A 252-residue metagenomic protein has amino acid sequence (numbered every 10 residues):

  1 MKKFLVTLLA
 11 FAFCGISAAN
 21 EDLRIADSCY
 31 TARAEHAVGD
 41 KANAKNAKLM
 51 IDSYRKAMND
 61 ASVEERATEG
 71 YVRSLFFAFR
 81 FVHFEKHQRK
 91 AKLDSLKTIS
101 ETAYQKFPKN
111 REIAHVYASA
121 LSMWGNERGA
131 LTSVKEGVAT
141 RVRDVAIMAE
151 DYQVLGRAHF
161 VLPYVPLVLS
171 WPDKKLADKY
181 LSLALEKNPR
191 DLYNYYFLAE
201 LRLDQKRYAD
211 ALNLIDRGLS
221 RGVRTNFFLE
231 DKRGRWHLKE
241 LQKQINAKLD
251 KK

Functional and structural regions predicted by a protein language model:
F4-F13: Sec-dependent N-terminal signal peptides
S17-E21: Boundary at the C-terminal end of the N-terminal hydrophobic targeting segment
S28-D52, R73-K109, V116-I147, L155-E186 (+1 more regions): Short coil/linker segments at helix-helix boundaries
A61-E64, K109, R190: Short helix-capping/linker turns of helical repeat alpha-solenoids
E65-A67, I113, D151, N194 (+1 more regions): TPR alpha-solenoid repeat register
G70-Y71, V116, V154, F197 (+1 more regions): Canonical tetratricopeptide repeat
E200, R207, D216-K252: A cross-kingdom marker for long, charged
